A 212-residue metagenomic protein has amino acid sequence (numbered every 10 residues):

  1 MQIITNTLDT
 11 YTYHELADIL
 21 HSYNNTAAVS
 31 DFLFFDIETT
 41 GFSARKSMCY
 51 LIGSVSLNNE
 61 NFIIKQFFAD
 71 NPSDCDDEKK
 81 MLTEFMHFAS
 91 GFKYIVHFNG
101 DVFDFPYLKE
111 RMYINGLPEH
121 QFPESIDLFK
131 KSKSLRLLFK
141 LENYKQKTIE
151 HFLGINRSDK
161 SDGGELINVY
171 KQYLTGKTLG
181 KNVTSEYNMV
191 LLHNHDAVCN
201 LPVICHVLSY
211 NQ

Functional and structural regions predicted by a protein language model:
M1-S30: N-terminal accessory regions of nucleic-acid-interacting proteins
I19-S90: Conserved RNase H-like, two-metal-ion catalytic cores of nucleic-acid enzymes
T26-A27, L117-P118, E186-Y187: Short hydrophobic "helix-edge" motifs at membrane interfaces and signal-peptide entry regions
D36-E38, D104, D127, A197: Acidic active-site catalytic centers that drive phospho-/nucleotidyl reactions and related ester hydrolyses
A44-K46, Y107, L135, C205: Short, function-defining helix-loop hinge/capping sites that tune catalysis or transport
I52, L108, L201-I204: Buried hydrophobic packing segments
F62-T148, F152-L153: Conserved DEDDh/DEDDy metal-dependent 3′-5′ exonuclease domain
T148-Q212: Acidic, Mg2+-coordinating catalytic module of metal-dependent nucleases/exonucleases that use a two-metal-ion mechanism
